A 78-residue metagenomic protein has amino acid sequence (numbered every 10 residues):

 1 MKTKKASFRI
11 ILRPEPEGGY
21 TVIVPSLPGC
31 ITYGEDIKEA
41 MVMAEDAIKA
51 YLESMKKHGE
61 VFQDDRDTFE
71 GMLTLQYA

Functional and structural regions predicted by a protein language model:
M1-F8, V42-A78: Short, charged, surface-exposed hinge/linker loops at domain edges that act as mobile lids or interdomain connectors
L12-L27: Short aromatic-glycine-(Arg/Gly/Cys) micro-motifs in beta-strand/loop hairpins
Y20, C30-T32, F69: Structural detector for hydrophobic anchor residues on beta-strands
P28-E39: A short, exposed loop/beta-hairpin motif centered on an aromatic-Gly-Thr core
